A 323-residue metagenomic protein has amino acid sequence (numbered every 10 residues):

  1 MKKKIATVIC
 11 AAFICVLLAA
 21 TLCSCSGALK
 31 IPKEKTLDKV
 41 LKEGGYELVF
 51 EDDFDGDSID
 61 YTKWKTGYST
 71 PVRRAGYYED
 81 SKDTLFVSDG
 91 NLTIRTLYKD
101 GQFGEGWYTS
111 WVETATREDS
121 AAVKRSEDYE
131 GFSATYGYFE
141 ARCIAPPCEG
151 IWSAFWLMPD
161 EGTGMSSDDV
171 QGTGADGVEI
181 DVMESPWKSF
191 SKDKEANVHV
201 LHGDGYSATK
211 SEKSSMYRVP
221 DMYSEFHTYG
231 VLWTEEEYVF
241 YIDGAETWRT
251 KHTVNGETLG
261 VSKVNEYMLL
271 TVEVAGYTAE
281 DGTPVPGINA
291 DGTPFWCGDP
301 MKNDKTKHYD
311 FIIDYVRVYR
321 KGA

Functional and structural regions predicted by a protein language model:
M1-K33: Gram-positive cell-envelope targeting signals
L29-A323: GH16 jelly-roll
